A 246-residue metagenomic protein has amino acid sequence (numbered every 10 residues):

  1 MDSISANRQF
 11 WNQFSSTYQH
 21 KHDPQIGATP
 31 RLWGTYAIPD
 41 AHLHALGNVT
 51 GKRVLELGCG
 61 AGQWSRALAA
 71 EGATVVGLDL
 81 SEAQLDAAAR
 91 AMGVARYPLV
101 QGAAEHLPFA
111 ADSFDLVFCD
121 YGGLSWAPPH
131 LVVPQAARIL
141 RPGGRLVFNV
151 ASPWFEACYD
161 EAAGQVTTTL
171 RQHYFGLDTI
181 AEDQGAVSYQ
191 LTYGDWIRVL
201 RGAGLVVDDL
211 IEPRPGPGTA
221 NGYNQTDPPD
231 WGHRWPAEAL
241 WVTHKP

Functional and structural regions predicted by a protein language model:
M1-T50, Q63: Conserved class I S-adenosyl-L-methionine
R53-H106: Class I SAM-dependent methyltransferase SAM/SAH-binding core
E105-L116: A short acidic, Gly/Pro-enriched loop at the edge of an enzyme's catalytic core that lines a small-molecule cofactor
L116-H130: A short SAM/SAH-binding and catalytic strip from SAM-dependent methyltransferases
H130-R145: A short glycine-rich, Lys/Arg-flanked "PGG" loop and its adjoining helix->strand segment in the class I
R145-D178: Conserved class I S-adenosyl-L-methionine
V150, W154, I180-D195: Acceptor-substrate binding/catalytic loop of class I
V187-L210: Short alpha-helix
